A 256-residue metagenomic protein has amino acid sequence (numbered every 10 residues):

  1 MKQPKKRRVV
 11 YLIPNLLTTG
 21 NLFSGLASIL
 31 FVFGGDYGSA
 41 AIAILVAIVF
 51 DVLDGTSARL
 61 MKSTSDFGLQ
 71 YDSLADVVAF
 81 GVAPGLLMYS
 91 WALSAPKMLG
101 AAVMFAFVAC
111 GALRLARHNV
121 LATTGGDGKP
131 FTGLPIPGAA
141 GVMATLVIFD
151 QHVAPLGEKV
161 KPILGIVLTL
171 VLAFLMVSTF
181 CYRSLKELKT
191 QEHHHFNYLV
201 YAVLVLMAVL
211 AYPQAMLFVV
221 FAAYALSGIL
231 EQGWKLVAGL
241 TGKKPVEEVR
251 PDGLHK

Functional and structural regions predicted by a protein language model:
M1-K2, G128-K256: C-terminal membrane-associated helical module and adjoining short loops/tails
M1-V52, S57, E231, D252-K256: Topogenic membrane-insertion module of multi-pass membrane proteins
R7-N15, F67-A75, F131, S184-H195: Short, amphipathic, aromatic/basic-enriched membrane-interface segments that mark the entry/exit of transmembrane
I13-T18, L60-H118, K159: Multi-pass membrane catalytic core of lipid/isoprenoid biosynthesis enzymes
N15-L22, L74-G81, Q191-V203: Short hydrophobic alpha-helical membrane-embedded segments
L26-I29, V46, F50, P84 (+3 more regions): Alpha-helical transmembrane segments of polytopic integral membrane proteins, especially the permease/helical cores
A27-I42, V78, V82-A102, T145-L164 (+1 more regions): Helix-coil boundary and interhelical linker segments in multi-pass alpha-helical membrane proteins
D54-S65, A112-G128, G133, V177-K186 (+1 more regions): C-terminal ends of transmembrane helices
